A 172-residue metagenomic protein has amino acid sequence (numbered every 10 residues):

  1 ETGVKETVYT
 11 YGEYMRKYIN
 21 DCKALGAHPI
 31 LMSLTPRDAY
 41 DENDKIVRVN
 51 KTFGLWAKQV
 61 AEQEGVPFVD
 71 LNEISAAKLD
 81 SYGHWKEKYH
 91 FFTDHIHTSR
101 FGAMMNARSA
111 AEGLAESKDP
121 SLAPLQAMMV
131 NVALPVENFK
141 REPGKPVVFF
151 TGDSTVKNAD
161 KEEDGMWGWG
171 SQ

Functional and structural regions predicted by a protein language model:
E1-R100, M104, R108-D119: Alpha-helical cap/lid subdomain in secreted, periplasmic, or secretory-pathway luminal O-acyl-processing enzymes
H28, V66, A123, L134 (+1 more regions): Intrinsic-disorder/low-complexity coil detector
A57, G102, Q126-M129, D160: Solvent-exposed, flexible loop/coil residues
D119-P135: Short, flexible loop/turn segments with low-complexity composition
P135-Q172: Serine-esterase "nucleophile elbow" of acetyl-processing enzymes
